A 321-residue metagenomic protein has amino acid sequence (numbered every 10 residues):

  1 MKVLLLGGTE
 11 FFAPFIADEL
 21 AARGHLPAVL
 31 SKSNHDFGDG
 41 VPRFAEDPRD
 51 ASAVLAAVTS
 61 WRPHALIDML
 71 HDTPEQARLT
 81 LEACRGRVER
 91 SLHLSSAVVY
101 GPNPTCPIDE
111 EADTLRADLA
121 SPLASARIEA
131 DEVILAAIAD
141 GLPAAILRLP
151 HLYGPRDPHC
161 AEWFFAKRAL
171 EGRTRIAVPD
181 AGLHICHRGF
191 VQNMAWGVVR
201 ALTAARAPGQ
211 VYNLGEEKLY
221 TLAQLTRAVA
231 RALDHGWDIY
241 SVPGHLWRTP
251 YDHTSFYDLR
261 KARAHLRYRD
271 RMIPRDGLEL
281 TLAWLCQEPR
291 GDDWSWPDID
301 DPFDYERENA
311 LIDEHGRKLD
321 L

Functional and structural regions predicted by a protein language model:
V3-R23: N-terminal Rossmann NAD(P)H-binding glycine-rich loop of SDR-like oxidoreductase domains
F12, M194, V198, L214 (+3 more regions): Non-catalytic, hydrophobic alpha-helical segments
L26-K32, D36: Conserved glycine-rich Rossmann-like NAD(P)H-binding loop of the short-chain dehydrogenase/reductase
N34-G38, P42-R87, V99-Y100: NAD(P)H-binding glycine-rich loop region in Rossmannoid oxidoreductase-like domains and their noncatalytic homologs
S96-S125, E132, A136-D140: Active-site "gating" loop of Rossmann-like NAD(P)-dependent oxidoreductase/epimerase domains
D131-R156: Conserved beta-loop-beta element that borders a ligand/cofactor-binding pocket
H159-F165, V178-L202, G209-Q210, Q224: Substrate-positioning beta->alpha
R200-L259, H265, D292-W296, D300-L321: Mid/C-terminal beta-alpha module of Rossmann-like enzyme folds, strongest in SDR-family dehydrogenases/epimerases
